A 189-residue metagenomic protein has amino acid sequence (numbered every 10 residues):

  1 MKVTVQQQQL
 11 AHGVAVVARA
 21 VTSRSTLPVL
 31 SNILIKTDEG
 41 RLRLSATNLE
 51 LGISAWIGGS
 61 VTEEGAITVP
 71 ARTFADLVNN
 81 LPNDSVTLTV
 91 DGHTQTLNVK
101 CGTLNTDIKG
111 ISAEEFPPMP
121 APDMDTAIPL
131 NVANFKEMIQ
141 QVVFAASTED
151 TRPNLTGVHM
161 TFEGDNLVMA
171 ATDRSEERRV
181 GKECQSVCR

Functional and structural regions predicted by a protein language model:
M1-K182, R189: Structural preference for solvent-exposed beta-strand-turn elements and adjacent flexible terminal/loop segments within
